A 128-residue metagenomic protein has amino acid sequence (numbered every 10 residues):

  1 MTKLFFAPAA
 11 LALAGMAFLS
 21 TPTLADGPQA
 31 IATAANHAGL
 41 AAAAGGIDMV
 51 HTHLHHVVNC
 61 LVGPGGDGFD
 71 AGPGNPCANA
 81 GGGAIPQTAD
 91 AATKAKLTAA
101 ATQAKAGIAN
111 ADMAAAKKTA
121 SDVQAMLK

Functional and structural regions predicted by a protein language model:
M1-L11: Bacterial N-terminal signal peptides that target proteins for export
F5-F6, F18, F69: Phenylalanine-focused residue identity feature
P8-A9, T21, G72: Generic signature of intrinsically disordered, low-complexity segments enriched in small/polar residues
A9, A14, A84-Q87: Residues in flexible loops and secondary-structure boundaries
A14-G15, L19-P22: N-terminal signal peptide c-region/cleavage motif recognized by signal peptidases
L24-K128: Mature extracytoplasmic or organellar-lumen-exposed domains after removal of signal/transit peptides
